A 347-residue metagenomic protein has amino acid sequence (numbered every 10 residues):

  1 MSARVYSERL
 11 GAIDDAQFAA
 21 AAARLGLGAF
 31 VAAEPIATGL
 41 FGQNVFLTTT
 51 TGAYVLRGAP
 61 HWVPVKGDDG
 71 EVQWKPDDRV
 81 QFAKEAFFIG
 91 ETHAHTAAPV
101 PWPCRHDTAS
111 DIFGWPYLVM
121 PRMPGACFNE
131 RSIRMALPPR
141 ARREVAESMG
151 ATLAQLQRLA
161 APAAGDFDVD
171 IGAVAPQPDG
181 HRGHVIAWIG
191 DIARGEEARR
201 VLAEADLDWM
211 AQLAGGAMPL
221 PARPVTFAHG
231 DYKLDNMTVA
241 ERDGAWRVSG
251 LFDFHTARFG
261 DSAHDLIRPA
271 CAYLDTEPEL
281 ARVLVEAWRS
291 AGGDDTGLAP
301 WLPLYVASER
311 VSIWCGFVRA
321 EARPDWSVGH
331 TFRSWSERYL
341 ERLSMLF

Functional and structural regions predicted by a protein language model:
S2-R9, A29, E34-A37, G67 (+3 more regions): Phosphate/pyrophosphate-binding loops and the adjoining catalytic core of nucleotide-dependent enzymes
R9-A29, T108-D111, L118, P124 (+5 more regions): An alpha-helical support segment within catalytic cores of ATP-dependent transferases
E34-G180, A222: ATP-binding pocket architecture of kinase catalytic cores
A37-T48, L56, P103, L156 (+1 more regions): Active-site acidic catalytic loop and adjacent metal/ATP-binding pocket of ATP-dependent phosphoryl transfer enzymes
R57-G58, C104-R105, D168, F227-G230 (+4 more regions): Short beta-strand segments
H95-A98, L202, A291-T296: Short helix-capping segments at alpha-helix termini
D166-D168, V318-W335: Hydrophobic/aromatic-rich alpha-helical bundle segments in the mid-to-C-terminal region
A263-D294, V306-D325: Active-site activation/catalytic loop segments of kinase-like enzymes and analogous catalytic loops in related
